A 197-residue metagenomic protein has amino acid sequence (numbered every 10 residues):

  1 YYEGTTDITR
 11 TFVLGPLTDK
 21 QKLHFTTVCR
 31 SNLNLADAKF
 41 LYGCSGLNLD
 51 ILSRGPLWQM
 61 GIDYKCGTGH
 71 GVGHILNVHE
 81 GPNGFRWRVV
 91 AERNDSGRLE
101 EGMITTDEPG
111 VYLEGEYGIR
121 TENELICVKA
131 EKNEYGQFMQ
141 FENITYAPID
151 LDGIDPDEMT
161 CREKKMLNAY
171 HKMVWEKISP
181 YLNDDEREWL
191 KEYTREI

Functional and structural regions predicted by a protein language model:
Y1-I197: Active-site neighborhoods and metal-handling regions in enzymes and metal-associated proteins
